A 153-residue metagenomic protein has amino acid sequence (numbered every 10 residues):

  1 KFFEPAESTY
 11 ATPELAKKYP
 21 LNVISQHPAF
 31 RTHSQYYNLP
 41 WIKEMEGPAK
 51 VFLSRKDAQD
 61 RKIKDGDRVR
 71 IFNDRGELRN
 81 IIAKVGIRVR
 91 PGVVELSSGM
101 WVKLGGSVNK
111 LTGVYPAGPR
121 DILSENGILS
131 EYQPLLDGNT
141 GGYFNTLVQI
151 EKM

Functional and structural regions predicted by a protein language model:
K1-P40: Long, low-complexity segments enriched in small/aliphatic residues
S34-F52, K56-M153: Long, contiguous, secondary-structure-rich segments that constitute the structural scaffold of globular domains
